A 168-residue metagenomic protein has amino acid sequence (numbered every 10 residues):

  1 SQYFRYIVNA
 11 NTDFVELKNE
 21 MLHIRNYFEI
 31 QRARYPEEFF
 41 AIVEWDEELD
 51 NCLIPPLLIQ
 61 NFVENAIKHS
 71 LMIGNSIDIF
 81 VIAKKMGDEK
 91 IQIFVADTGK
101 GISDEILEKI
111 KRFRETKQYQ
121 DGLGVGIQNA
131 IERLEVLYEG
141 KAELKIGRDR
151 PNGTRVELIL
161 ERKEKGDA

Functional and structural regions predicted by a protein language model:
S1-G147, R155-I159: Two-component histidine phosphotransfer core
A10, K165-D167: Gram-positive cell-envelope targeting signals
E105, D167-A168: Short, charged, solvent-exposed linker or helix-capping segments at domain edges/interfaces that act as flexible hinges
